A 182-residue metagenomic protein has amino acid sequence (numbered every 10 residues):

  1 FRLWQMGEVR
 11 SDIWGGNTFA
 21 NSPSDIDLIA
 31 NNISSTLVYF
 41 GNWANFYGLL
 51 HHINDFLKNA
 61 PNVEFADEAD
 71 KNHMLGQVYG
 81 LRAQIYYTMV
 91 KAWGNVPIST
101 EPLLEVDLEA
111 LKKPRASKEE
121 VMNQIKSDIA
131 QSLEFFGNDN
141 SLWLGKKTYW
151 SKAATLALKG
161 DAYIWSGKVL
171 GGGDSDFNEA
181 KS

Functional and structural regions predicted by a protein language model:
F1-E8, A180-K181: Membrane-proximal, proline-rich intrinsically disordered regions
F19-W93, A110-N123, D128-G145: Conserved, well-structured interaction surfaces
Y79, L156-A162: TPR/Sel1-like alpha-solenoid repeat signature
V90-K91, P97, N140, W165-D174: Short coil/turn linking the two alpha-helices of tandem helical-hairpin repeats
E101-E109: Short linear capping/connector segments at secondary-structure termini
P102, A157, V169-K181: Acidic, serine/threonine/proline-rich low-complexity intrinsically disordered regions
G145-T155: Aromatic-lined, polymer-binding surfaces characteristic of secreted/periplasmic polysaccharide-degrading enzymes
